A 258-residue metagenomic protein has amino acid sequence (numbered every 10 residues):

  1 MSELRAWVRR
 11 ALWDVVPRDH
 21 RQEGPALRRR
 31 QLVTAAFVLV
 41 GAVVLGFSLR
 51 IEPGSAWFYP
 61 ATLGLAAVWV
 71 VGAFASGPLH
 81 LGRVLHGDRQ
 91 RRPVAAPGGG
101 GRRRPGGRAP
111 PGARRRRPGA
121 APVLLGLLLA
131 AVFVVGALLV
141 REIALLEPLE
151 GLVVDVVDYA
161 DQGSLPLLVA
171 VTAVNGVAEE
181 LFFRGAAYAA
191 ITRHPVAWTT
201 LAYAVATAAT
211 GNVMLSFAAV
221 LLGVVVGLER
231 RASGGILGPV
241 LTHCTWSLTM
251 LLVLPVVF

Functional and structural regions predicted by a protein language model:
M1-R117, L251-F258: N-terminal, membrane-interfacial amphipathic/helix-forming hydrophobic leader that caps and precedes the first
S2-Q22, V140-E147, D161-V177, R193-V196: Hydrophobic, membrane-facing alpha-helical anchors
Q22-A26, G54, R114, P118 (+6 more regions): Membrane-helix interfacial "entry" motifs
L39, V43, A160-F258: Transmembrane helix-loop-helix hairpins at the membrane interface of multi-pass integral membrane proteins
G46-P60, V140-P166, T210-V213, L254-F258: Membrane interfacial helix motifs at helix-loop boundaries and amphipathic/re-entrant anchors
W57, W69-V70, A137, V226 (+1 more regions): Tryptophan-centered motif/residue detector
L65, L129-A130, T199: Hydrophobic alpha-helical transmembrane segments of polytopic
L81-N175: Juxtamembrane helix-loop-helix connectors linking adjacent transmembrane helices in multi-pass membrane enzymes
